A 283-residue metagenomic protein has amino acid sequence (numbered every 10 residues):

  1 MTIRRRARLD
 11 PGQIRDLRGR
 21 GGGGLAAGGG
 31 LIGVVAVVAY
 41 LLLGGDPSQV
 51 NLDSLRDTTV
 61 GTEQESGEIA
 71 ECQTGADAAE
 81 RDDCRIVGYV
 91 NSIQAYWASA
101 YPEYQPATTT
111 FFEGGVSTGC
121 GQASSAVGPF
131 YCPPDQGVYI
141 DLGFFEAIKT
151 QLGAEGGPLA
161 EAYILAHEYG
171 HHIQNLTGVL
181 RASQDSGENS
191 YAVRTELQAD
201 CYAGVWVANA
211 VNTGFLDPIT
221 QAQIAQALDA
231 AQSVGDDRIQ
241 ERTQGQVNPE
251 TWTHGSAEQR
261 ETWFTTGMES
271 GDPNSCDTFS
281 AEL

Functional and structural regions predicted by a protein language model:
M1-E71: Long amphipathic alpha-helical segments used for membrane anchoring, targeting, substrate engagement, or oligomerization
T2-L17, N189-F215: Post-HExxH zinc-binding segment in Zn-dependent metallohydrolases
V38, W97, I140, Y163-L176 (+2 more regions): Active-site recognition of the HExxH zinc-binding catalytic motif
N51-D53, G115-D141: Catalytic zinc-binding patch centered on the HExxH motif and its immediate surroundings that defines zinc-dependent
C84-V90, Q94, A100-E103, Q198-I239: Short helix/loop segments within enzyme catalytic domains that coordinate or immediately flank catalytic cofactors
E146-Y163, G187-V193: Short pre-active-site segment immediately N-terminal to the catalytic Zn-binding motif
N175-L197: Post-HEXXH active-site segment of zinc metalloproteases
R238-L283: Pan-zinc metallopeptidase signature
